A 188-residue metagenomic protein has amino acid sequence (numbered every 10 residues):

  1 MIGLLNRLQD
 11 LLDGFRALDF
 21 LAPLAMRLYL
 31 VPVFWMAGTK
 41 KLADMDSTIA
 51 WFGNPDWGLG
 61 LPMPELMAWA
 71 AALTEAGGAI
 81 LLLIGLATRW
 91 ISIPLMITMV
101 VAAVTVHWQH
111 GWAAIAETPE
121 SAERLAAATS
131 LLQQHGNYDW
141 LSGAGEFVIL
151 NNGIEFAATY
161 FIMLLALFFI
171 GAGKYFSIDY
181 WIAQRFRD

Functional and structural regions predicted by a protein language model:
M1-D46, P62-L73, G77, I84-D188: Extended, low-polarity transmembrane helix blocks
I49-M63: Perimembrane loop-to-helix junctions flanking transmembrane segments
